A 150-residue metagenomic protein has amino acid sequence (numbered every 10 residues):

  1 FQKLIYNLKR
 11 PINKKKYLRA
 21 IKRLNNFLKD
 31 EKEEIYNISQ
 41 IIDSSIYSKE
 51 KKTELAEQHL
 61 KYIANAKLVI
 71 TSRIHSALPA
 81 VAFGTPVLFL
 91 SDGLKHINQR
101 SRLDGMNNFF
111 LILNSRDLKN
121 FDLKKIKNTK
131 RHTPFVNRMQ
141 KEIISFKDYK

Functional and structural regions predicted by a protein language model:
F1-K150: Active-site anion-handling motifs in enzyme catalytic cores
